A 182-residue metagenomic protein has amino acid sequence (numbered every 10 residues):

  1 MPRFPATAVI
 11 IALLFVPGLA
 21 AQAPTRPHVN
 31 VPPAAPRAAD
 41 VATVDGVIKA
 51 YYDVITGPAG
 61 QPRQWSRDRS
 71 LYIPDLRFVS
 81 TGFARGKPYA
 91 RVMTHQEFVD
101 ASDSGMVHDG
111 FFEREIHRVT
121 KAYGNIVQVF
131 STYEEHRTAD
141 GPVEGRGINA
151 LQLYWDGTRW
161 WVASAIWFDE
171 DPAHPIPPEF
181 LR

Functional and structural regions predicted by a protein language model:
P2-V9, L153: Sec-dependent signal peptide recognition, specifically the positively charged N-region followed immediately by
T7-G18: Bacterial N-terminal signal peptides
Q22-P27, R146-H174: Short beta-strand edge/turn micro-motifs at domain boundaries
Q22-S70, F180-R182: Short, low-complexity N-terminal intrinsically disordered segments enriched in polar/charged residues
Y51, D68, L76, V129 (+1 more regions): Hydrophobic pocket/interface hotspot
W65-R77, T81-K87: Acidic helix-start/capping segments at beta-turn-to-alpha-helix junctions
R77-F78, P88-G141: Surface-exposed, charged secondary-structure patches
G82, S131-Y133, N149, I166-W167: A mature extracytoplasmic/lumenal domain signature
